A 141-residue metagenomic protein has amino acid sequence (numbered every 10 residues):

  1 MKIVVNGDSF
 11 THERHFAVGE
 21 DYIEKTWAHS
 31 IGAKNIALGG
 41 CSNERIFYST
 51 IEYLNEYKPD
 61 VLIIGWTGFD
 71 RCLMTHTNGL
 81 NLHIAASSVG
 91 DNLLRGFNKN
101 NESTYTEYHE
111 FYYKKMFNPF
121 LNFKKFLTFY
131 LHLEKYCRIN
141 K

Functional and structural regions predicted by a protein language model:
M1-E56: Serine-esterase "nucleophile elbow" of acetyl-processing enzymes
I51-K141: Alpha-helical cap/lid subdomain in secreted, periplasmic, or secretory-pathway luminal O-acyl-processing enzymes
